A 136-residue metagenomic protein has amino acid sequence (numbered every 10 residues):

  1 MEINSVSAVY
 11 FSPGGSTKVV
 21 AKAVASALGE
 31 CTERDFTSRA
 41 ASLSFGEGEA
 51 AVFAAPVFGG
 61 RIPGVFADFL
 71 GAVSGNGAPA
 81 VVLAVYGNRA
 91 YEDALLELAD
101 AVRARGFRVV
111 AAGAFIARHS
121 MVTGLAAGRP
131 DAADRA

Functional and structural regions predicted by a protein language model:
M1-A136: FMN-binding flavodoxin-like domain, especially the glycine-rich phosphate-binding loop
